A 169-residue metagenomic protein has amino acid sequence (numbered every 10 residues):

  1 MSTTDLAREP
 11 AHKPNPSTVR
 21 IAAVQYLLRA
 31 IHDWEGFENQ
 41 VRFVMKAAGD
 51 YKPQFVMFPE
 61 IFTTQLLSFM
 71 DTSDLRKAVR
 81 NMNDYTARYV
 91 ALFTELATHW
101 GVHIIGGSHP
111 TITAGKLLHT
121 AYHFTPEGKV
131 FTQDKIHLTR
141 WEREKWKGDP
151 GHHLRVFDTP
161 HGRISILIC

Functional and structural regions predicted by a protein language model:
M1-H12: A short, compositionally biased domain-edge/stem linker segment
T3, I112-C169: Active-site catalytic loop in hydrolytic enzyme cores
P10-I21, V156-I166: Beta-strand-turn-beta hairpins that frame and shape the catalytic cleft of phosphate-ester-processing enzymes
A23, F58, T132-Q133: Generic enzyme active-site microenvironment
Q25-I31: Short polar catalytic/cofactor-binding loops
Y26, I61, I136: Active-site metal-binding loops of divalent metal-dependent hydrolases
I31, L66, L138-W141: Conserved protein kinase catalytic core
W34-E38, R42-P126: Cys-nucleophile CN-hydrolase/nitrilase-fold catalytic domain and related Cys-dependent amidase chemistry that acts on
